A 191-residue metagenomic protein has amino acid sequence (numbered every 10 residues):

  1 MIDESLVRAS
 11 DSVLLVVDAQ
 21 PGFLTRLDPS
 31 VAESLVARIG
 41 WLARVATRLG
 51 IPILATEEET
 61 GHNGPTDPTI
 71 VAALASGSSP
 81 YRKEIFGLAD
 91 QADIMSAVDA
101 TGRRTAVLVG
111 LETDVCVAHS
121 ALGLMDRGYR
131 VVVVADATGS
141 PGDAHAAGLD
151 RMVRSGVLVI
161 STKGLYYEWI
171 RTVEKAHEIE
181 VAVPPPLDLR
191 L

Functional and structural regions predicted by a protein language model:
I2-V13, L49, G61-L191: Active-site-adjacent betaalpha module
S10-S12, D28-L54: A short alpha/beta connector and helix-capping loop motif
V16-V17, P52-E58: Short beta-strand segments at enzyme active-site cores
Q20-R26: Short acidic, Gly/Ser-rich segments with clustered Asp/Glu that frequently serve as metal-coordination loops in enzyme
